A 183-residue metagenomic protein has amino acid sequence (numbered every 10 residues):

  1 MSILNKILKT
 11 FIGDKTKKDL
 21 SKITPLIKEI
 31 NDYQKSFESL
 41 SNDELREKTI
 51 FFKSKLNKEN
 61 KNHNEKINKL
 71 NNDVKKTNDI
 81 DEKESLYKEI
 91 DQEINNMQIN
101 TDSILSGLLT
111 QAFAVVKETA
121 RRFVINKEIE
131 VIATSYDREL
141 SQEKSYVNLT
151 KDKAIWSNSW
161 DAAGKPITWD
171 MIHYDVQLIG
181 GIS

Functional and structural regions predicted by a protein language model:
M1-T16, L20: A conserved P-loop NTPase coupling/switch region
T16-S183: Conserved pre-motif I regulatory segment
